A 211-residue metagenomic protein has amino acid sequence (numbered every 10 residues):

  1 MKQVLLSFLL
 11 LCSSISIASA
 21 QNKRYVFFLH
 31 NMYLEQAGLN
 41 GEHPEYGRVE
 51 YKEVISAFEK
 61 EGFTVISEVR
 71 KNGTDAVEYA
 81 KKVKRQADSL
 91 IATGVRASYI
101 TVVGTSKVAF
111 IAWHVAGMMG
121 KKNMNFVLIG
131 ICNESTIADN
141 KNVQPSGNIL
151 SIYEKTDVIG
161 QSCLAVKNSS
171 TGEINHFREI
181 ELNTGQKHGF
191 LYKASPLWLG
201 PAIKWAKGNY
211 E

Functional and structural regions predicted by a protein language model:
V4-S13: Sec-dependent N-terminal signal peptides
A18-A20: Boundary at the C-terminal end of the N-terminal hydrophobic targeting segment
N22-A57: Short, surface-exposed "cap/lid" segments of acyl-processing enzymes
E50-K52, G73-G94: Alpha/beta-hydrolase active-site loop
I55-G73: Conserved alpha/beta-hydrolase
V103-A112: Gly/Ala-rich beta-loop-alpha elbow adjacent to hydrolase catalytic centers
N125-H188: The feature captures the conserved acid-bearing segment of alpha/beta-hydrolase catalytic domains
F177-E211: C-terminal catalytic histidine-bearing segment of alpha/beta-hydrolase fold enzymes
